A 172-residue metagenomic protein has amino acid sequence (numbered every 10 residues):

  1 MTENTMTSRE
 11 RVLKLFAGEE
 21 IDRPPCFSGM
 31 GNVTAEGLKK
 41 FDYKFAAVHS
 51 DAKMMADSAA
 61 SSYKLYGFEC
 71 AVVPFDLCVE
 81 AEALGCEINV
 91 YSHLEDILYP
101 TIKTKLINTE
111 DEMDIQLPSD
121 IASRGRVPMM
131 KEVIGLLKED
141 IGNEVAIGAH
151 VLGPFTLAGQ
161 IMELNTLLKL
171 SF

Functional and structural regions predicted by a protein language model:
M1-S92, E132, L136: N-terminal basic, low-complexity leaders that serve as flexible interaction/assembly modules and, when applicable, as
G85-F172: Active-site-proximal, glycine-rich beta->alpha crossover segments in alpha/beta enzymes that shape flexible
